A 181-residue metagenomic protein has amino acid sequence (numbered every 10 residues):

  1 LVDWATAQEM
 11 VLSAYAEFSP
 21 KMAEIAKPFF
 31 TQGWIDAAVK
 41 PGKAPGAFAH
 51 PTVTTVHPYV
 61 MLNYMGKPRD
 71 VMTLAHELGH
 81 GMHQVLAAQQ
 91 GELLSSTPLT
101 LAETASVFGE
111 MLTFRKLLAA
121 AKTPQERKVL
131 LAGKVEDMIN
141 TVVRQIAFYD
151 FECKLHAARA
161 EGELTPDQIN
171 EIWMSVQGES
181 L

Functional and structural regions predicted by a protein language model:
L1-L181: Cation-handling catalytic/transport regions enriched in His/Asp/Glu
